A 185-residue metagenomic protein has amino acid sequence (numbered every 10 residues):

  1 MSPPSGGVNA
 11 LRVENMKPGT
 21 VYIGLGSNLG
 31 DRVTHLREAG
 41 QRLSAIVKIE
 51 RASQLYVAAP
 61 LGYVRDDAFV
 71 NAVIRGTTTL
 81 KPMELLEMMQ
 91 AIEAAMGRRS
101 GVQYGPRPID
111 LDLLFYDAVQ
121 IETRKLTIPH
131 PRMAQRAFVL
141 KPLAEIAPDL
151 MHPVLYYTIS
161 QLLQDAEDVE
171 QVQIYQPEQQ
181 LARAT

Functional and structural regions predicted by a protein language model:
S2-G6: Intrinsically disordered, low-complexity segments enriched in serine/proline and basic residues
L11-I46, S53-V57: N-terminal beta1-alpha1 ligand-phosphate binding loop
R12-V13, D31-A39, V73-T77, S100-Q103 (+1 more regions): A broad, low-specificity signal for short, low-complexity segments enriched in glycine/proline and polar/charged
V21-I23, A72, L111: Hydrophobic residues positioned within well-ordered beta-strands of beta-sheet architectures
Y22, G26, R75, D149: Short, flexible active-site loop motifs that bind/organize anionic cofactors or intermediates
S27, I74-T78, D117-A118: Short beta-strand-to-loop capping motifs
E38-K81: Short, surface-exposed acidic-centric catalytic microdomains
S53, L61-A68, L80, L86-T185: Flexible, gly/pro- and Lys/Arg-enriched active-site loops
